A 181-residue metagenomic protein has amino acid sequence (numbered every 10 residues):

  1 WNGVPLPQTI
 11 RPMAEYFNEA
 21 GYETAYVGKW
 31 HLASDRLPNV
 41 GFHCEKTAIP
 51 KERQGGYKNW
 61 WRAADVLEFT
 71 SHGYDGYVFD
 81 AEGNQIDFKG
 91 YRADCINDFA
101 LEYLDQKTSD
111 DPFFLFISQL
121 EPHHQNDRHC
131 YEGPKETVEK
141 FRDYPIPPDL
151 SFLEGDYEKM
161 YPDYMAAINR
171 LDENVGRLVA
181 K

Functional and structural regions predicted by a protein language model:
W1-K181: Formylglycine-dependent sulfatase
